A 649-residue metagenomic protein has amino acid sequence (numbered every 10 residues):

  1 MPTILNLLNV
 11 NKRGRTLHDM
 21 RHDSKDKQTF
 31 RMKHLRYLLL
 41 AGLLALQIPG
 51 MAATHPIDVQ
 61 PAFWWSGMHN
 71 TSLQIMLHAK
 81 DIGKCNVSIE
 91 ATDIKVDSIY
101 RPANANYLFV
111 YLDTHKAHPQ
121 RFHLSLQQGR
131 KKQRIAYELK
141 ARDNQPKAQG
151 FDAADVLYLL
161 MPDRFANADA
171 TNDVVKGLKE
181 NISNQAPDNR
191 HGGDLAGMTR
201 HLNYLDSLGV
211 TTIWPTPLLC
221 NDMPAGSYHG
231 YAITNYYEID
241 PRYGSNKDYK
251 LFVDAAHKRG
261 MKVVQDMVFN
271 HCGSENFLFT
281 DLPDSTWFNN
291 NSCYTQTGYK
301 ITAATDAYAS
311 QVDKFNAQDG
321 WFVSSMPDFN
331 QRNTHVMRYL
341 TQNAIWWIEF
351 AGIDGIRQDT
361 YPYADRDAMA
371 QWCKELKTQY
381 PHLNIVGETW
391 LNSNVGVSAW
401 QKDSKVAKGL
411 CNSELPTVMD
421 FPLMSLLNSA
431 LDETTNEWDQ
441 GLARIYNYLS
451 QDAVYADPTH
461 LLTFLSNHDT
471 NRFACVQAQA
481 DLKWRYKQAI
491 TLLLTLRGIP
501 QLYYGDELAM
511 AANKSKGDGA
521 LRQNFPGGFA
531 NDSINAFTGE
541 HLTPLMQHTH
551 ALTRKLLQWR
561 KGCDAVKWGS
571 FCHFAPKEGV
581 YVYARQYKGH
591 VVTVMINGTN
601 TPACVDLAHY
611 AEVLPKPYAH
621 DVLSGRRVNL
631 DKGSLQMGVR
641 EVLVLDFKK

Functional and structural regions predicted by a protein language model:
A53-G83, A141: Beta-strand/beta-sandwich contexts
W65, K140-L159, R164, A168: Low-complexity, Pro/Ser/Thr- and charge-rich linker/hinge segments at domain boundaries
H69-R121, S125-G129: Immunoglobulin-like IPT/TIG beta-sandwich domains and homologous Ig-like subdomains
K132-A141: Edge beta-strands of extracellular beta-sandwich domains
F165-I345, F350, M369-Y380, N384 (+3 more regions): Substrate-binding/active-site clefts of carbohydrate-active enzymes
A168-R190, L391, P458, F464-N467 (+1 more regions): Loop/helix patches that line or flank the sugar-binding groove of alpha-linked glycan CAZymes
V253, H271, N343-I345, E349-Y455 (+6 more regions): Active-site-proximal helices and loops of the catalytic beta/alpha 8
L630-K649: C-terminal beta-strand-rich structural cap/linker in extracellular carbohydrate-active enzymes
